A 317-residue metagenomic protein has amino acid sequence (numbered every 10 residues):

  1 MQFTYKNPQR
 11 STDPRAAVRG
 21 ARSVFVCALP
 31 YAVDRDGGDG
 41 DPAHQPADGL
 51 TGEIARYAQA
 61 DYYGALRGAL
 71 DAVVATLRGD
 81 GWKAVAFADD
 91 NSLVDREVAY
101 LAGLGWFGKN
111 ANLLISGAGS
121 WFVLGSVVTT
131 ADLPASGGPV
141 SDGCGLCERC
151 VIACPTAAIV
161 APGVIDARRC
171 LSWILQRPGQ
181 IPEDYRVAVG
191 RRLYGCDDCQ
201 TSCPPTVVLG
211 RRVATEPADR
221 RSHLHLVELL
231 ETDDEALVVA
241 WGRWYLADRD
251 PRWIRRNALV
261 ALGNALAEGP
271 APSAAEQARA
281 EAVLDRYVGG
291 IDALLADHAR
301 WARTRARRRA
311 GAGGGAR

Functional and structural regions predicted by a protein language model:
M1-G143, P182: Auxiliary alpha/beta "docking" domains used to position bulky ligands
R149-S172, R192-E216, V283-L284: Iron-sulfur cluster-binding cysteine motifs and their immediate structural context in ferredoxin-like electron-transfer
Q176, A247-D250, R286-L295: Short coil turns that connect the paired helices of HEAT/ARM alpha-solenoid repeats
D219-R252: Alpha-helical adaptor scaffolds
A236-A240, P270-V288, R309-R317: Amphipathic alpha-helical scaffolding segments comprising HEAT/armadillo-like alpha-solenoid repeats
R255-A258, A299: Conserved hydrophobic register position within alpha-solenoid helical repeats
